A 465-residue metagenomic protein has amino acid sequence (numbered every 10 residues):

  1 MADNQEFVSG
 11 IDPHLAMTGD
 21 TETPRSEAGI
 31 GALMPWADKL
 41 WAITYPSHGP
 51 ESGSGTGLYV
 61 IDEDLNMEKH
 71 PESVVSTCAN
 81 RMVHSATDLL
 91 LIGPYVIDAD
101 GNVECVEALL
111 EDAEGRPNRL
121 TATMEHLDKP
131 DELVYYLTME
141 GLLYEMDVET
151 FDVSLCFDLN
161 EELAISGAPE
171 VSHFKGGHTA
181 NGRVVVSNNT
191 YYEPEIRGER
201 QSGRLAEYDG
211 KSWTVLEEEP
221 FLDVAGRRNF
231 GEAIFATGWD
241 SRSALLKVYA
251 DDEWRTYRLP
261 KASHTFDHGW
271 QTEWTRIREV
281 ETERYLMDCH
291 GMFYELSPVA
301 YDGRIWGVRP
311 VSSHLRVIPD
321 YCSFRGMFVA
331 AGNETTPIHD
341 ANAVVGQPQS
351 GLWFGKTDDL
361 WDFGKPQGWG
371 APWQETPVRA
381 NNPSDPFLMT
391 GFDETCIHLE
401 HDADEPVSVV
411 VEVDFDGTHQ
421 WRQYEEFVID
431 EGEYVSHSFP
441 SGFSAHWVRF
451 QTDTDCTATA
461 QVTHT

Functional and structural regions predicted by a protein language model:
A2-S26: A short helix->beta-strand "capping" segment at the edge of beta-propeller domains
T18-T56, S76-M82: Beta-strand-rich domains and repeat architectures in extracellular enzymes and scaffolds, especially beta-propellers
R25-A32, E72-T87, E111-D131, N160-G182 (+3 more regions): Repeated scaffold domains used in trafficking and secretory/extracellular systems, primarily beta-propellers
K39-A42, T87-L91, P130-Y135, A180-S187 (+4 more regions): Entry beta-strands of beta-propeller and related beta-repeat scaffolds
P50-V60, P94-V103, E140-V148, T190-E207 (+4 more regions): Structural motif
I234-A236, S243-A244, T256-Y301, F387-C396: Loop/turn-rich, solvent-exposed surfaces of beta-rich toroidal or solenoidal domains
P319-P377, L388: Blade-level signature of beta-propeller repeat domains, shared across WD40, Kelch, NHL, RCC1 and BNR/Asp-box propellers
S441-T457: Noncatalytic modules at the cell exterior or secretory-pathway interfaces, chiefly beta-strand-rich lectin/adhesion
